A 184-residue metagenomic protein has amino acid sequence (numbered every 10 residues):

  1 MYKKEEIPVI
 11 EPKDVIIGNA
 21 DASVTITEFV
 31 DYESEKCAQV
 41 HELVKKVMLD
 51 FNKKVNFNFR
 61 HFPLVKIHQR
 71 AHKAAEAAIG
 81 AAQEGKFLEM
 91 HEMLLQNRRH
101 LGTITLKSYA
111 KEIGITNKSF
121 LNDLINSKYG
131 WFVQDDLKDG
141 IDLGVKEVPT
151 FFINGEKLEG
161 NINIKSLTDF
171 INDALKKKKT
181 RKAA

Functional and structural regions predicted by a protein language model:
M1-E6, A183-A184: N-terminal targeting signals for export/organelle localization
E5, I10-P12, S119, I153: Residue-level signal for pocket-adjacent positions within structured domains
I7-V24: A short beta-strand-turn-helix
V15-I17, L101, L158: Short clusters of hydrophobic/aromatic residues that line enzyme substrate/ligand-binding pockets
N19-D21, F29, K146: A generic fold-level signal
T25-T27, T150: Catalytic His-Asp charge-relay segment
T27-E112, T116, N172, K177 (+1 more regions): Structural alpha/beta surface segment adjacent to cysteine/selenocysteine redox centers across thiol/disulfide enzymes
K36-K46, S108-A184: C-terminal cap of thioredoxin/glutaredoxin-like
